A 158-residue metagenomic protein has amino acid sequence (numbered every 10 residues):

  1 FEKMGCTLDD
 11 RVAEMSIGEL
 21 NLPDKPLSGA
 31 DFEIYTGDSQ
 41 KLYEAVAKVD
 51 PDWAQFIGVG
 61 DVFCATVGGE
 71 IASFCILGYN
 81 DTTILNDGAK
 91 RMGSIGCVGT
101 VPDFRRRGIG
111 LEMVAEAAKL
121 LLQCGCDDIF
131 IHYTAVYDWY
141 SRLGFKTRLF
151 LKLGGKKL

Functional and structural regions predicted by a protein language model:
F1-E2, Y140-S141, F145: Conserved active-site tyrosine of GNAT-family acetyltransferases
F1-S28, G154-K156: Acyl-donor-binding surface of acyltransferase catalytic domains
A30-L42: A short beta-loop-alpha structural element at the N-terminal edge of CoA-dependent acyl/N-acetyltransferase catalytic
V49-T100: A conserved beta-strand-loop-helix scaffold within acyl/acetyltransferase catalytic domains
I95-R106, A135: A short, internal acetyl-CoA/4′-phosphopantetheine-binding micro-motif in the GNAT/acyltransferase core
T100, R106-K119, Q123, R142: Conserved acetyl-CoA-binding loop-helix of GNAT-fold acetyltransferases
L121-Y133: Conserved GNAT acetyl-CoA-binding A-motif
